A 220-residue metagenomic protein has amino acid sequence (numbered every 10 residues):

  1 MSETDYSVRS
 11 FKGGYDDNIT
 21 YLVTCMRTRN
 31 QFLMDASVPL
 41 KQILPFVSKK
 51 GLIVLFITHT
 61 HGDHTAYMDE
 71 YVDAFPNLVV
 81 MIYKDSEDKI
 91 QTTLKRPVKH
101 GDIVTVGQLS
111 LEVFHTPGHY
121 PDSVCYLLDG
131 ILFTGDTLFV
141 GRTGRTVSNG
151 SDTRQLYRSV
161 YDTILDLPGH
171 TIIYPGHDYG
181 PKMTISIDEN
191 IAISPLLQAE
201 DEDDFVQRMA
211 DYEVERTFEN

Functional and structural regions predicted by a protein language model:
S2-K50, C125-G135, G141: Conserved beta-strand hairpin/beta-sheet module of binuclear metal-dependent hydrolase folds, prominently
E3, V47, Q108, L165-D166: Structural motif
S10-F11, Y21-L22, G101-L128: Core dinuclear metal-dependent hydrolase active-site scaffold
F11, V98, I187: Hydrophobic residues at beta-strand termini and immediately following loops that shape nucleotide-binding pockets
D16-D17, T28-Q31, A36-E112, A192-L196: Active-site HxH/HxHxD metal-binding segment of metal-dependent hydrolases
L55-T65, F114-P121, Y174-G180: Histidine-centered catalytic micro-motifs
P121-E219: Metallo-beta-lactamase
